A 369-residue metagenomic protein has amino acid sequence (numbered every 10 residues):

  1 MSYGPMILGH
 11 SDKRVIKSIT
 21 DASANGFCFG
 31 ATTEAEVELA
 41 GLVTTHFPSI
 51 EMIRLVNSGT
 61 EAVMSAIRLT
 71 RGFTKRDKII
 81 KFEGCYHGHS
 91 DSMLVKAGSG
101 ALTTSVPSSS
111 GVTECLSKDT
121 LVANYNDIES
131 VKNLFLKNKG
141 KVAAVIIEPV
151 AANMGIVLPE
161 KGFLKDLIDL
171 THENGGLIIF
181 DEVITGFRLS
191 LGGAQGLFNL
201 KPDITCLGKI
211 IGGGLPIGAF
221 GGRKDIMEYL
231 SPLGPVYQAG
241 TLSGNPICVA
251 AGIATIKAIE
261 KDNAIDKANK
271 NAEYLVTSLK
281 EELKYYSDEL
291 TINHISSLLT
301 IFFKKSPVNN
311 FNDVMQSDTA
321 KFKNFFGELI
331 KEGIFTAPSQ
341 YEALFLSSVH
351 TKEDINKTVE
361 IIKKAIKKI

Functional and structural regions predicted by a protein language model:
S2-I369: Conserved N-terminal phosphate-binding loop of PLP-dependent enzymes in the Aspartate aminotransferase
